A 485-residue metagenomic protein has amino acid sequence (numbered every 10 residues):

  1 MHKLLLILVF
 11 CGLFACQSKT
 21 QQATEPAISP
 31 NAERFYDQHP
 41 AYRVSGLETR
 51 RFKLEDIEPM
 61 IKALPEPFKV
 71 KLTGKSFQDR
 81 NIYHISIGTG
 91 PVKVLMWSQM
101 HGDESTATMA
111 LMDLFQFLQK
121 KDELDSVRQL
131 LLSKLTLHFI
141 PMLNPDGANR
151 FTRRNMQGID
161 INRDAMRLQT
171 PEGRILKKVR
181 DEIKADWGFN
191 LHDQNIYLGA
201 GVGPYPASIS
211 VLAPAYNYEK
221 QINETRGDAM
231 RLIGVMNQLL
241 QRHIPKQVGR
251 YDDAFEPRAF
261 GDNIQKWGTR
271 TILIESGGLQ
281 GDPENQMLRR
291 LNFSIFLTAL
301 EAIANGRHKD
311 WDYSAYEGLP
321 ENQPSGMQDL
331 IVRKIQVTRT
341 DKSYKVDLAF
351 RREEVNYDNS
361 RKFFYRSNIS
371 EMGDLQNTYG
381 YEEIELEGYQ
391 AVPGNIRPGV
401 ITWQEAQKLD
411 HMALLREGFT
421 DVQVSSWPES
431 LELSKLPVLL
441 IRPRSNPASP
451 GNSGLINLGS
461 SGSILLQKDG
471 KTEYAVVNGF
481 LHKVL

Functional and structural regions predicted by a protein language model:
H2-I7: Sec-dependent signal peptide recognition, specifically the positively charged N-region followed immediately by
L13-A15: C-terminal motif of bacterial Sec signal peptides marking the signal peptidase cleavage site
S18-E48, L212-I222, G227-L485: C-terminal accessory segments enriched in acidic
Q22-A23, T73, K121-D125: Catalytic-site microenvironment of enzymes that process N-acetyl-hexosamine-containing cell-wall polysaccharides
G46-V92: Soluble metallo-hydrolase cores and metallopeptidase-like ectodomains found primarily in the secretory/periplasmic
T73-K75, I87, S98, I140-N144 (+2 more regions): Active-site-proximal beta-strand/loop segments in catalytic clefts of secreted hydrolases
D79, A148, F260-N263: Short beta-strand/turn micro-motifs at beta-sheet edges
P91-K93, M100, S105-K246, Q265: Active-site/substrate-binding loop(s) of hydrolase catalytic cores
